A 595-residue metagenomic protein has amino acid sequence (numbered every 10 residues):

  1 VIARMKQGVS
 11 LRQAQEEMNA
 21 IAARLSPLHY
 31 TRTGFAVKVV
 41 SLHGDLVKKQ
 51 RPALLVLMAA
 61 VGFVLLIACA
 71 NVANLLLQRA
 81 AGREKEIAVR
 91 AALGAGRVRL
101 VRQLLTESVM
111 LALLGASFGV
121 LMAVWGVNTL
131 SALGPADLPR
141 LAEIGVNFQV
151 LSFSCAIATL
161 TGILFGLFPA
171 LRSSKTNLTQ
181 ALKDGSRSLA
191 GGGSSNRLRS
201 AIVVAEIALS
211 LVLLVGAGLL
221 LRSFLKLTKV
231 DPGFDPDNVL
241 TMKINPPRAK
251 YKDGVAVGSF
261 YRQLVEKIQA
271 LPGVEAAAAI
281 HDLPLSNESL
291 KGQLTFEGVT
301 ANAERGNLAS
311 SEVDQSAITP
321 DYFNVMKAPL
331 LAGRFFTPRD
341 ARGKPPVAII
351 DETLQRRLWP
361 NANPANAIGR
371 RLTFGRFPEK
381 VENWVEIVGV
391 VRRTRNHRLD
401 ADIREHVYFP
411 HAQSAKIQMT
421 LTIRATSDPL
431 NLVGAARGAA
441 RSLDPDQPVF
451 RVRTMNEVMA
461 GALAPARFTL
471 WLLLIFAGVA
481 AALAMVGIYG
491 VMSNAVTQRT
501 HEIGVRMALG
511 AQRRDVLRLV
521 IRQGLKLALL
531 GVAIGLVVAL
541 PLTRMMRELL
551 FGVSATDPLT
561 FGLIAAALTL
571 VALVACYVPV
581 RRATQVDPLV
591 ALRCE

Functional and structural regions predicted by a protein language model:
V1-L55, N128, L220, S259-P465 (+1 more regions): Mid-to-C-terminal secondary-structure elements that act as membrane-proximal/extracytoplasmic interface segments
L11-V64, A81-E84, G126-A156, R187-V203 (+7 more regions): Membrane-helix entry/capping segments
L42-V47, L75-R102, T106, G126-Y251 (+3 more regions): Alpha-helical transmembrane segments of integral membrane proteins
I67-A70, A112-S117, R199-S223, G487 (+3 more regions): Short, strongly hydrophobic transmembrane alpha-helices
A68-A112, L189-A190, V486-A528, V532 (+3 more regions): Interfacial "coupling" helices/loops that link adjacent transmembrane helices in transporter permeases
M110-V127, S131, L214, V479 (+3 more regions): Hydrophobic alpha-helical transmembrane segments that constitute the membrane-spanning cores of multi-pass membrane
V150-P169, L211-L214, V479-A481, M485 (+1 more regions): Hydrophobic alpha-helical transmembrane segments of polytopic membrane proteins
